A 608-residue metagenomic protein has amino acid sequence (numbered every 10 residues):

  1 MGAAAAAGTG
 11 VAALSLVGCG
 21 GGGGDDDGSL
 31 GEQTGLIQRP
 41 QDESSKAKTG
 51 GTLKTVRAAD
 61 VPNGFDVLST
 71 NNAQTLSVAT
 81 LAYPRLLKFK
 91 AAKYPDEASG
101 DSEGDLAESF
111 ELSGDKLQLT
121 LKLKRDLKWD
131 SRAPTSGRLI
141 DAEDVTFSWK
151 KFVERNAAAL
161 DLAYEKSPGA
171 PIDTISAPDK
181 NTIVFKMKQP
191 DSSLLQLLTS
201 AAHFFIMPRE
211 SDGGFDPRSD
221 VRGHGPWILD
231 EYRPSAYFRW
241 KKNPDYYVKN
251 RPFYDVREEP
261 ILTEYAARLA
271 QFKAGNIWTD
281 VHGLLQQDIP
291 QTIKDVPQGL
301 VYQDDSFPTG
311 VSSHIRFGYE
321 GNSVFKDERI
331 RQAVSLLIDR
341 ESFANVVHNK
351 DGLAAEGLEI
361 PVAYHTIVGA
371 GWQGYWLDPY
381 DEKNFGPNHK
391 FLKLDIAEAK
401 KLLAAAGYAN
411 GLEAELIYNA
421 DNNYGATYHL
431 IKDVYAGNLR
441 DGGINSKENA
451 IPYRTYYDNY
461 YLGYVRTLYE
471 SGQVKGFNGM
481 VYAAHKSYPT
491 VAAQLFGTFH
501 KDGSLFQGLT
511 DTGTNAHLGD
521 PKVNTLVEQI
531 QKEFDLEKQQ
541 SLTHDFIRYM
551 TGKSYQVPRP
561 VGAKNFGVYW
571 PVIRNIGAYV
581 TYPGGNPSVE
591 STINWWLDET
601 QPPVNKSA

Functional and structural regions predicted by a protein language model:
A6-L16, Q74-S77, R233, Y237 (+4 more regions): Detector for C-terminal structural segments
G8-T34: N-terminal twin-arginine translocation
G23-G31, A158-L162, T174-S176, D230-K241 (+3 more regions): Extracellular/periplasmic solute-recognition and catalytic clefts
S44-A47, A58-T80, L106, A133-R138 (+5 more regions): A structural "hinge/loop" feature
K54, G137-F147, K180-K186, G225-P226 (+7 more regions): Alpha-helical secondary-structure segments
K54-G114, D220-G223: N-terminal lobe/hinge region of extracytoplasmic solute-binding protein
E108-A158, V184, R268-Q271, V324-D327 (+1 more regions): Aromatic- and charge-enriched surface segment that lines or borders ligand/interaction sites
T120-K122, D144, A157-R209, E231: Surface-exposed binding/hinge segments that line and control ligand-binding clefts or catalytic entry sites
